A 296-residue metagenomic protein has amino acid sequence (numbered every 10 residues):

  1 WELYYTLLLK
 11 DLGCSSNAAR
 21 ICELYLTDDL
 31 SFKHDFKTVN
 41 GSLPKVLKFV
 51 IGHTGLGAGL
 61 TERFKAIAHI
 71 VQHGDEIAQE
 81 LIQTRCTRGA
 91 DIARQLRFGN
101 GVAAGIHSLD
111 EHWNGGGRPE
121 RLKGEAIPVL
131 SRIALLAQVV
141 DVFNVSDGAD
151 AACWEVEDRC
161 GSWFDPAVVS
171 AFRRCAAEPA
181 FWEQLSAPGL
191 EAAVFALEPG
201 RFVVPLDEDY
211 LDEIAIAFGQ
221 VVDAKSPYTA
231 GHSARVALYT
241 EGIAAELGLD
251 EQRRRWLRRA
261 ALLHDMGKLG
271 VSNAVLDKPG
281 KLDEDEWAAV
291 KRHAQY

Functional and structural regions predicted by a protein language model:
W1-Y296: Histidine- and acidic-residue-rich, metal-dependent catalytic cores
